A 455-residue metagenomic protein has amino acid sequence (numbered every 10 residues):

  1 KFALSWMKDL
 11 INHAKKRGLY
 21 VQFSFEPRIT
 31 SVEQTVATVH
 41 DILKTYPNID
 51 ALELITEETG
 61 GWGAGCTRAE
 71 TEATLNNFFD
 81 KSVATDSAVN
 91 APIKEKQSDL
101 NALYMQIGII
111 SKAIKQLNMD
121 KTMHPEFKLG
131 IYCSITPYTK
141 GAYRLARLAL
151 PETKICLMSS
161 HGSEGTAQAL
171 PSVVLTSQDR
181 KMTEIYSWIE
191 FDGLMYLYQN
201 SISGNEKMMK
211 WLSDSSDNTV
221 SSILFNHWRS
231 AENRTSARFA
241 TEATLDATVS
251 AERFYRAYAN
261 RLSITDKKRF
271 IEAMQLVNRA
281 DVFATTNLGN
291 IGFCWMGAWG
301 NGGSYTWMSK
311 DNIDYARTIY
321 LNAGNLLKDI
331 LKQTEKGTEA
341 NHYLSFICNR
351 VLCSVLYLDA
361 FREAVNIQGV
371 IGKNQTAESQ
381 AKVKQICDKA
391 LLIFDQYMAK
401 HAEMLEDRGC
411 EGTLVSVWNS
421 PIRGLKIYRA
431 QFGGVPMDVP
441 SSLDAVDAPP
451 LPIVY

Functional and structural regions predicted by a protein language model:
K1-D120: Substrate-binding cleft of carbohydrate-active enzyme catalytic domains
G18, K44, T56-W62, D86-Y455: Substrate-binding groove of N-acetylhexosamine-processing glycoside hydrolases
